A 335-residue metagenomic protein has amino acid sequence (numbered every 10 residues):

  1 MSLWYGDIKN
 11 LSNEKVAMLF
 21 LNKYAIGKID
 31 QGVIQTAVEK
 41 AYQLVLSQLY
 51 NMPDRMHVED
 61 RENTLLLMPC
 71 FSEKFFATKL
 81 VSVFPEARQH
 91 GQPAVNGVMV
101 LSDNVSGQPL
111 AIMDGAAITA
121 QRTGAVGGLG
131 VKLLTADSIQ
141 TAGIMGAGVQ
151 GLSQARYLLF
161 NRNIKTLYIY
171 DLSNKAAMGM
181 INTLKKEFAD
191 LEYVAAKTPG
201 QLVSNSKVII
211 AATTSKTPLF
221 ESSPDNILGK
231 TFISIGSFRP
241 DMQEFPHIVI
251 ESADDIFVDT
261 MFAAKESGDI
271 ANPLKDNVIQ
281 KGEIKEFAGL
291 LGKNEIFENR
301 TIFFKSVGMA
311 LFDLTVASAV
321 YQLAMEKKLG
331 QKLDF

Functional and structural regions predicted by a protein language model:
S2-T119, G128, S138, L311-L314 (+3 more regions): N-terminal ligand-binding/catalytic initiation module
L134-T141, N163, I227-L228: Short helix-loop-beta connector
A147-G148: Glycine-rich Rossmann-fold phosphate-binding loop(s) that bind the pyrophosphate of adenine dinucleotide cofactors
G151-L152: N-terminal Rossmann-fold NAD(P) dinucleotide-binding loop
F160-E187: NAD(P)-binding Rossmann-fold cofactor-contacting core
L191-S206, E221-S223: Short acidic low-complexity segments
S204-N205, S215-T231, E244-H247: Rossmann-fold NAD(P) dinucleotide-binding segment
L228, I235-K293: Rossmann-fold NAD(P)-binding glycine/threonine-rich loop
